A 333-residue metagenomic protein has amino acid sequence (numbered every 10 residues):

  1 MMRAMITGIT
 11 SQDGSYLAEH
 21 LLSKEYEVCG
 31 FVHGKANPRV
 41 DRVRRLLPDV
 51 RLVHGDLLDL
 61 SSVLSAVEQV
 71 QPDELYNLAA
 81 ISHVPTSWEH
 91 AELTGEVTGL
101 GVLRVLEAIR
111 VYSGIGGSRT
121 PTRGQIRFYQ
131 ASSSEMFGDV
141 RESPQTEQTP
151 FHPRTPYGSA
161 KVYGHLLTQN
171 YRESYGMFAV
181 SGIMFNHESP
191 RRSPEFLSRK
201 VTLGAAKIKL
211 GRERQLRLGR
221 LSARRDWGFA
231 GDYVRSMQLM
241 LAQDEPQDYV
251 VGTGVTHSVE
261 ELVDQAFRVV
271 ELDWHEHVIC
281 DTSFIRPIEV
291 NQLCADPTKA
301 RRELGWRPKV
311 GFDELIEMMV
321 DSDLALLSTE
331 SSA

Functional and structural regions predicted by a protein language model:
M1-H187, V310, S322-A325, S332: N-terminal Rossmann-like NAD(P)+-binding domain of SDR-like oxidoreductases, especially those catalyzing
S23, G30-F31, G55-L58, R192-S193 (+2 more regions): C-terminal substrate-binding subdomain of Rossmann-fold SDR/epimerase-dehydratase oxidoreductases
